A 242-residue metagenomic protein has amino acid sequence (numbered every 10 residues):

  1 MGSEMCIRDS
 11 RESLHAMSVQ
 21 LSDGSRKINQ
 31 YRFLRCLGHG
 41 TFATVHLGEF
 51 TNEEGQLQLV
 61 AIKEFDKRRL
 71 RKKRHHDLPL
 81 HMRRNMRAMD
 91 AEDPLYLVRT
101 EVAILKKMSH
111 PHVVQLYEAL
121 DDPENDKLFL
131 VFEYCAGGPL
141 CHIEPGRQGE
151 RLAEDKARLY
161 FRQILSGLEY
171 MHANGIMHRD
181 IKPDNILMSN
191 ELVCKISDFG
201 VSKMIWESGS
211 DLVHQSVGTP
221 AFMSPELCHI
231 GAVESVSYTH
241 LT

Functional and structural regions predicted by a protein language model:
M1-S10, T239-T242: Conserved small/polar residues in nucleotide/adenosyl-binding loops
L34-T41, V45: Protein kinase glycine-rich loop
T44-M86: Glycine-rich ATP phosphate-binding loop
E118-A119: A short, aromatic-enriched beta-strand patch in the conserved N-lobe beta-sheet of the protein kinase catalytic domain
N125-P139: Conserved short submotifs of the Hanks-type protein kinase catalytic core that shape the nucleotide-binding pocket
Y160-F161: Activation segment signature within eukaryotic-like protein kinase domains
